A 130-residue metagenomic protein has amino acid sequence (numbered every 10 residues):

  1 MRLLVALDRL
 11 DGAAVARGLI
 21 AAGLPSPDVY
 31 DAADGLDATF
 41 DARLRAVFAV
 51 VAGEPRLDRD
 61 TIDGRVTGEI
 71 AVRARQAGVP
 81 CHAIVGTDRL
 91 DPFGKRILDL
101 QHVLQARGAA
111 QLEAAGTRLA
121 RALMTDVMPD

Functional and structural regions predicted by a protein language model:
M1-D130: N-terminal loops that bind phosphate or other acidic moieties and the adjacent beta-alpha structural core
